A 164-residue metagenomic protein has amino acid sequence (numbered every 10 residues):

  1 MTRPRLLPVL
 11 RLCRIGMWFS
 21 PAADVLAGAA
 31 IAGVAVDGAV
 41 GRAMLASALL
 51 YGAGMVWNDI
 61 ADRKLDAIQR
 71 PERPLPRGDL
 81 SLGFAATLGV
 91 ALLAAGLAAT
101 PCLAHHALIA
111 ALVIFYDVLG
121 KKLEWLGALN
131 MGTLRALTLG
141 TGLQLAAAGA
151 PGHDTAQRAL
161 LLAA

Functional and structural regions predicted by a protein language model:
M1, A35-V36, M44, R77: Helix-boundary and loop/linker segments of multi-pass membrane transporters
T2-S20, I60-T87, I114-L139: Interhelical loop and helix-boundary elements at the membrane-water interface of polytopic inner-membrane proteins
S20-A23, L160-L162: Transmembrane-embedded, aromatic-rich helix segments that form part of the hydrophobic channel/pocket engaging
A22-A32, A91-A99, L137-L143: Membrane-embedded alpha-helical segments in integral membrane proteins
A32-V40, I109, M131-A164: Functional transmembrane core segments of multi-pass inner-membrane proteins
G33-V36, R63, P101, V118-W125 (+2 more regions): Transmembrane helix-loop junctions in multipass membrane proteins, especially transporters and channels
A43-A46, R63-V113, D117, T138 (+1 more regions): Multi-pass membrane catalytic core of lipid/isoprenoid biosynthesis enzymes
